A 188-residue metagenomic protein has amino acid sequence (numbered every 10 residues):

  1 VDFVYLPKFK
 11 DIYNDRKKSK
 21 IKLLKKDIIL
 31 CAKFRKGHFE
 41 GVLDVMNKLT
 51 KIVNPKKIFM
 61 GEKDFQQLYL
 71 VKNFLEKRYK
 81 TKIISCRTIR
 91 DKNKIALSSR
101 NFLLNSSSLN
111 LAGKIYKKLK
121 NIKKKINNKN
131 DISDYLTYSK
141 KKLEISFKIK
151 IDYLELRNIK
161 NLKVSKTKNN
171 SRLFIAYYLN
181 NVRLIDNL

Functional and structural regions predicted by a protein language model:
V1-K148, R157, N161, N181: Nucleotidyltransferase catalytic core that binds NTPs
L143, Y153-L188: A C-terminal functional module that forms or caps the active site or interfaces directly with catalytic machinery
